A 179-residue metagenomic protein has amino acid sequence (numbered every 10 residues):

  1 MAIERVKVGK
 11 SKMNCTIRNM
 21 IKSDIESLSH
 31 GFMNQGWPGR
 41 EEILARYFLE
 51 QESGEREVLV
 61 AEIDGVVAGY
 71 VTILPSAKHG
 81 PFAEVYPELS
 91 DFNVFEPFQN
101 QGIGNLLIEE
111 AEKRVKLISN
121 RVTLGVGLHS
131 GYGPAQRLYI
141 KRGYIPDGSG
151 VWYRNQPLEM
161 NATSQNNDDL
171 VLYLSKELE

Functional and structural regions predicted by a protein language model:
M1-G9, K176-E179: Acyl-donor-binding surface of acyltransferase catalytic domains
C15, N19-E26, H30-E96, I108-E109 (+2 more regions): Acetyl-CoA-dependent GNAT
R56, N167-Y173: Short hydrophobic/aromatic beta-strand or adjacent loop that forms the aromatic wall/cage of a ligand/substrate-binding
T72-P87, G148-D169: Conserved acyl-donor/pantetheine-binding loop and adjacent beta-alpha core of acyl/acetyltransferases and related
F92-Q99, G127-H129: A short, internal acetyl-CoA/4′-phosphopantetheine-binding micro-motif in the GNAT/acyltransferase core
G102: Glycine-rich phosphate-binding loop
N105, L128-S149, E159-A162, N167: Conserved active-site alpha-helix within GNAT-family acetyltransferase domains
V115-L128: Conserved GNAT acetyl-CoA-binding A-motif
